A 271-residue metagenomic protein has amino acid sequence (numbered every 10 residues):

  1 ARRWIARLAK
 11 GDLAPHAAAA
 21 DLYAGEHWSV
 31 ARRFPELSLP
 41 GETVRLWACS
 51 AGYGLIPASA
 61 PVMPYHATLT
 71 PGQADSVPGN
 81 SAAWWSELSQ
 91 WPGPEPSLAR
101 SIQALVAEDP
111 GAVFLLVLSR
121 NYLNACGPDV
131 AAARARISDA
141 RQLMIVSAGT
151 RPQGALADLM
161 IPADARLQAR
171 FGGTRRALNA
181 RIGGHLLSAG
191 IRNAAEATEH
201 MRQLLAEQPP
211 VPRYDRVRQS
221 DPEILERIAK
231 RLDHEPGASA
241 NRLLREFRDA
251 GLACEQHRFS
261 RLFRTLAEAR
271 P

Functional and structural regions predicted by a protein language model:
A1-R32: Active-site helix-to-loop segments that bind/position phosphate- or nucleotide-bearing substrates and donors across
G52-A104: Long, charge-dense
R120-C126: Short acidic, S/G/P-rich loop/turn micro-motifs used as interaction or catalytic elements
Q142-Q203: Glycine-rich, aromatic-bearing surface loops/beta-hairpins
L186-A229, P271: Basic, amphipathic alpha-helix used for nucleic-acid engagement in HTH/winged-helix/SANT-Myb modules and analogous
V217-A240, A250, L262-P271: Positively charged, polyanion-binding regions of nucleic-acid-associated proteins
L243: Append "Primarily bacterial transcriptional regulators
E246-A253: Short helix-coil junctions and helix-kink-helix linkers
